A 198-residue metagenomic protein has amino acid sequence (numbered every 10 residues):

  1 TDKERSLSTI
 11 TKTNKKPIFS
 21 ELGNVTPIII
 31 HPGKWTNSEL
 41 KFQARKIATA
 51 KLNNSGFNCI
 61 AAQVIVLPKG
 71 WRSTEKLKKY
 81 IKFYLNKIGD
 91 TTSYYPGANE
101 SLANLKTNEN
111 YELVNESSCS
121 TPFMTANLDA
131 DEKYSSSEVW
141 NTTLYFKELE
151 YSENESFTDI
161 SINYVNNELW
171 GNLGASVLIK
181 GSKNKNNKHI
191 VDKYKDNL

Functional and structural regions predicted by a protein language model:
T1-Y134: ALDH superfamily catalytic-core signature
A48, P68, K76, Y80-K87 (+1 more regions): Conserved C-terminal structural/oligomerization subdomain of aldehyde/semialdehyde dehydrogenase
